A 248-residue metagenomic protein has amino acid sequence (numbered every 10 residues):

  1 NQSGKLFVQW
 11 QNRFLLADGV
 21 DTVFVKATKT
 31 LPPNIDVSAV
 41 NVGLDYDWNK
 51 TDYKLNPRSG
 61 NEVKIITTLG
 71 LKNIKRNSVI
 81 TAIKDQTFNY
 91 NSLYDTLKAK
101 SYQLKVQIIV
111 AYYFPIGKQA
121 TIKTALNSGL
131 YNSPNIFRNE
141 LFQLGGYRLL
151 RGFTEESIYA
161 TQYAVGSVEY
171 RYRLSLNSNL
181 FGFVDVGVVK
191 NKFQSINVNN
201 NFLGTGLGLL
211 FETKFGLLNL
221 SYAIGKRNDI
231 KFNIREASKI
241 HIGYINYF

Functional and structural regions predicted by a protein language model:
N1-I116: Transmembrane beta-strand segments of outer-membrane beta-barrel domains in Gram-negative and organellar OMPs
Q2-L6, L15-L16, D52-L55, G117-I122 (+2 more regions): Repeated loop/turn-to-beta-strand initiation elements of outer-membrane beta-barrel proteins
G4-V8, V42, S59-I65, L104-V106 (+6 more regions): Transmembrane beta-strands of outer-membrane beta-barrel proteins
W10-L16, W48-K50, T67-N73, Y112-F114 (+6 more regions): Transmembrane beta-strands of outer-membrane beta-barrel pores
D21-K29, V79-F88, N139-Y147, N197-F202 (+1 more regions): Flexible, surface-exposed loop regions and adjacent strand-edge segments of Gram-negative outer-membrane beta-barrel
D36-V42, S59, K100-V106, A160-A164 (+3 more regions): Residues that define the transmembrane beta-barrel architecture of outer-membrane proteins
G43-L44, Y147, L209-L220, R235-F248: Outer-membrane beta-barrel "beta-signal"
P115-V186, N191: Extracytoplasmic gating/loop element in the C-terminal half of outer-membrane beta-barrel translocons and assembly
